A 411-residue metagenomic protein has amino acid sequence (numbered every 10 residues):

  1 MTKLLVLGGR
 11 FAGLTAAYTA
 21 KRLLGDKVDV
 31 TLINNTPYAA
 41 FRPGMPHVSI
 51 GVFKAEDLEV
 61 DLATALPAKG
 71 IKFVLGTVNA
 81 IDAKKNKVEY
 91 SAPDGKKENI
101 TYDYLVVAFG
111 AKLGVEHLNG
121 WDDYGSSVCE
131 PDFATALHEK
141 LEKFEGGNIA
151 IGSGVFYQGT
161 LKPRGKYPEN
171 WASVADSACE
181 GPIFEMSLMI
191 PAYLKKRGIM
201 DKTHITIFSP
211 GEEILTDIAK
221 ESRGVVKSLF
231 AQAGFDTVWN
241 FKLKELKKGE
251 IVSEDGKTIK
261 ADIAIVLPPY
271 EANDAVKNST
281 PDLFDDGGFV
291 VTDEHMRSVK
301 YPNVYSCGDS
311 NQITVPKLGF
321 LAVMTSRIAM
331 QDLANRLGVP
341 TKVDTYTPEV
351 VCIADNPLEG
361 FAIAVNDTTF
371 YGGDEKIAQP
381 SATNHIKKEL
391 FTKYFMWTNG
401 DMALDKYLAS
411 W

Functional and structural regions predicted by a protein language model:
T2-L75, R164-D217: Beta1-alpha1 glycine-rich phosphate/pyrophosphate-binding loop at the start of Rossmann-like nucleotide-binding domains
G9, A92, F109-G110, S153 (+3 more regions): Glycine-rich, N-terminal phosphate-binding loop of Rossmann-like dinucleotide-binding domains
V28-T31, A68-V88, I100, P191-G287 (+1 more regions): A Rossmann-like FAD-binding core segment of flavoenzymes
K72-A192, K196, I265: FAD-binding core/adjacent interface of flavoenzyme oxidoreductases
D122-N148, V155, T258-I263, L267-M324: FAD-site-proximal beta/loop scaffold in flavoenzymes
G288-Y305, N356-K376: FAD-binding beta-loop-beta segment adjacent to the flavin cofactor pocket
S310-N356: A conserved FAD-binding loop/helix module that cradles the flavin
I363-W411: C-terminal auxiliary extensions adjacent to catalytic cores
